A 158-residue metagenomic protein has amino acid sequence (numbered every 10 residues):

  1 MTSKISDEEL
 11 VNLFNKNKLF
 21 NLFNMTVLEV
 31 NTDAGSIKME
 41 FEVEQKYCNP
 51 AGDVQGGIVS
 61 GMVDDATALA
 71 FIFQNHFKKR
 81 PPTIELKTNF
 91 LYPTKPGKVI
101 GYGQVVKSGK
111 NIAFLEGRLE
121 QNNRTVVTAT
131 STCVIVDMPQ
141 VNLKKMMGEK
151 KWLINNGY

Functional and structural regions predicted by a protein language model:
M1-Y158: Terminal targeting signals and extreme-terminal segments of soluble enzymes
